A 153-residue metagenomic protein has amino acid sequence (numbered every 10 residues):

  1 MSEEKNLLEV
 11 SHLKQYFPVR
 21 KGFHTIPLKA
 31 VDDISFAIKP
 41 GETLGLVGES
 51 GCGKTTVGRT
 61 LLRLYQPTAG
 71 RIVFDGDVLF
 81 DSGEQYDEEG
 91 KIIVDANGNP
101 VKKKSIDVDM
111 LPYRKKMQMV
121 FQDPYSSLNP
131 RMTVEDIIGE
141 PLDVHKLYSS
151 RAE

Functional and structural regions predicted by a protein language model:
M1-E153: ABC transporter nucleotide-binding domains
